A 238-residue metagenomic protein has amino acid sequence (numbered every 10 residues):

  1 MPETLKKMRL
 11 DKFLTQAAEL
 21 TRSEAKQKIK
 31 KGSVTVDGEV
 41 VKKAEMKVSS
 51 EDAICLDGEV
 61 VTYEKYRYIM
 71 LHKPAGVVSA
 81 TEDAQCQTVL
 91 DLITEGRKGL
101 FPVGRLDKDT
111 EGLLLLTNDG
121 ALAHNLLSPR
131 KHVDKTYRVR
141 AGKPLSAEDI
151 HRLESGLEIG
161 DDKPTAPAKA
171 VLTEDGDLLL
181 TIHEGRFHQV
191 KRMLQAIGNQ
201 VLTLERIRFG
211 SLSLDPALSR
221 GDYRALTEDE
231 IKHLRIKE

Functional and structural regions predicted by a protein language model:
P2-E238: Basic, flexible Lys/Arg- and Gly-enriched helix-loop patches that mediate nucleic-acid binding at interfaces with rRNA
